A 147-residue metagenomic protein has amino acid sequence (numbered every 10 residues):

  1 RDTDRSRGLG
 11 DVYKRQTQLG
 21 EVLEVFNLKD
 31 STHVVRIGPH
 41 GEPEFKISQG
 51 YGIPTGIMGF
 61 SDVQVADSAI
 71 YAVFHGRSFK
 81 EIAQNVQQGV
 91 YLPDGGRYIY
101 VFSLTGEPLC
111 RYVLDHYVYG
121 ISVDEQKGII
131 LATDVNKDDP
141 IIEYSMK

Functional and structural regions predicted by a protein language model:
R1, T32-T55, H116: Surface-exposed loop and turn segments in beta-propeller and other repeat-based domains that flank or scaffold
D2-Y13: Single conserved hydrophobic/aromatic residue that forms the stacking wall/gate of nucleotide- or nucleobase-binding
R7, M58-S61, Y117-E125: Repeated scaffold domains used in trafficking and secretory/extracellular systems, primarily beta-propellers
G10-D11, D67-A69, Q126-G128: Short coil/turn segments that connect the beta-strands within blades of beta-propeller domains
L19, G76-S78, N136: Residue-level signature of beta-propeller blades and closely related beta-rich strand-turn architectures in secreted
N27-D30, S103-T105, M146-K147: Short loop/turn segments that connect beta-strands within beta-propeller blades
V73-D94, P140-Y144: Short, conserved, GDST-rich strand-edge loop motifs in beta-rich repeat architectures
G128-K147: Blade-level signature of beta-propeller repeat domains, shared across WD40, Kelch, NHL, RCC1 and BNR/Asp-box propellers
